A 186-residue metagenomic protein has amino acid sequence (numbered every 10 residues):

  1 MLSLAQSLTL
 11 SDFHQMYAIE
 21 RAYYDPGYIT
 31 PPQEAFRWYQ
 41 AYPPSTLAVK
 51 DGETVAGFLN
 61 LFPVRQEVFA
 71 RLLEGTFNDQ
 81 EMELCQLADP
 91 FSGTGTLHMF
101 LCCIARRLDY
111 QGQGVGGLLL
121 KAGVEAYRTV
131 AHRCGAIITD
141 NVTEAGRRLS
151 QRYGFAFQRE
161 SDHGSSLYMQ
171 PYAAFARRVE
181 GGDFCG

Functional and structural regions predicted by a protein language model:
M1-Q33, A41-V68: Short amphipathic alpha-helix that is part of the acyltransferase structural core
E20-Y24, G123-A131, S150: Hydrophobic, Leu/Ile/Phe/Ala-enriched alpha-helical segments that form helix-helix packing faces
N60-C103: Conserved acyl-donor/pantetheine-binding loop and adjacent beta-alpha core of acyl/acetyltransferases and related
E74-N78, L120, G181-G186: Short intrinsically disordered coil segments
L97-F100, Y127-V142: Conserved GNAT acetyl-CoA-binding A-motif
I104-Q111, I137-Q151: Conserved beta-strand-loop-alpha-helix junction that forms the acyl-donor binding cleft
R106, Q111-Y127: Conserved acetyl-CoA-binding loop-helix of GNAT-fold acetyltransferases
Y153-G186: C-terminal "cap" of GNAT-fold acetyltransferases
